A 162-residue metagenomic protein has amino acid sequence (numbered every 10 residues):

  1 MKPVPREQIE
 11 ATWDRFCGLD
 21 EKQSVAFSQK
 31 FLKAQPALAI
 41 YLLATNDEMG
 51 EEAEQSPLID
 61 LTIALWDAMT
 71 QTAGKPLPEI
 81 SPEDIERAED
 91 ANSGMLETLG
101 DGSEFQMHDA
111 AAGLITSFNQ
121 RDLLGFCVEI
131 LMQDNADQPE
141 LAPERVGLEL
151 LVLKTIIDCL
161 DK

Functional and structural regions predicted by a protein language model:
M1-P3, E10-K162: Long compositionally biased, domain-poor regions of proteins
